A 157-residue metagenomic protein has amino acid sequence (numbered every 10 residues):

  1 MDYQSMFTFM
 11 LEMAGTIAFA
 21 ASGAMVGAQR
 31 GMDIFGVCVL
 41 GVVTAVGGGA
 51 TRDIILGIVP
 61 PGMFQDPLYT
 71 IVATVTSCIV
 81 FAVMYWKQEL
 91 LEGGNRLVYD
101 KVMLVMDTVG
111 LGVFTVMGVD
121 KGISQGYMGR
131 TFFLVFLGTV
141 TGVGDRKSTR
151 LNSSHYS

Functional and structural regions predicted by a protein language model:
M1-F7, I54-F64, M117-F133: Helix-coil boundary and interhelical linker segments in multi-pass alpha-helical membrane proteins
Q4-T16, M63-T76, G129-G142: Structural signature of hydrophobic alpha-helical transmembrane segments
T8-A45, D53-L56: The feature marks the first
T16-A24, A45-V46, A50-I54, A73-W86 (+2 more regions): Transmembrane alpha-helical segments of multi-pass membrane transport proteins and ion-pumping complexes
G31-I34, G57-Q65, Q88-D100: Interfacial helix-loop-helix linkers and transmembrane-helix boundary segments in multi-pass membrane proteins
F35-V43, L68-T70, N95-G110: Cytoplasmic-side transmembrane-helix entry/capping segments in multi-pass membrane proteins
L90-V105, G126-T139: Internal alpha-helical transmembrane segments of multi-pass membrane proteins
L151-S157: Single conserved hydrophobic/aromatic residue that forms the stacking wall/gate of nucleotide- or nucleobase-binding
